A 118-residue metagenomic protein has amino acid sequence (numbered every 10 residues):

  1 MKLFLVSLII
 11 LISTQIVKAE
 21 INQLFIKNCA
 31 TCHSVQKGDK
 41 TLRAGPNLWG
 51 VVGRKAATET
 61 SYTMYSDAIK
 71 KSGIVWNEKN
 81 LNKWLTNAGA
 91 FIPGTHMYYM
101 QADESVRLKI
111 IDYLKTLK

Functional and structural regions predicted by a protein language model:
M1-L8: Sec-dependent signal peptide recognition, specifically the positively charged N-region followed immediately by
K2, C32-S34, L81-L85: Residue-level detector of functional hotspots within protein domains
I12-A19: Sec/Tat signal peptide C-region and signal peptidase I cleavage site
A19, Q23, P46, K79 (+1 more regions): Generic alpha-helical secondary structure signal
N22-K71, V75, A88-F91, L117-K118: Periplasmic/extracellular electron-transfer cofactor-ligation site, primarily the c-type cytochrome heme-c attachment
V75-K118: C-terminal capping alpha-helices of c-type cytochrome domains
